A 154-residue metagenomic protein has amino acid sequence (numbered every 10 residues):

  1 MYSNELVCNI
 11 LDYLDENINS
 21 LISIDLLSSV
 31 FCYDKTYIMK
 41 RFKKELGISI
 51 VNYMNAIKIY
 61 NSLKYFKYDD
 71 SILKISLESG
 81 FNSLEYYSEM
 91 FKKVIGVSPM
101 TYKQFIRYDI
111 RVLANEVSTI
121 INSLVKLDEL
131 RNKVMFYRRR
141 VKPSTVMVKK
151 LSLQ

Functional and structural regions predicted by a protein language model:
M1-Y2, S49, E89-L153: …primarily DNA-binding HTH/wHTH and HhH modules…
C8-E16, L21, D25, K44-N82 (+1 more regions): Terminal helix-turn-helix DNA-binding modules in bacterial transcription factors
V30, D34-K35, N82-L84: Short coil turns linking two alpha-helices in DNA-binding domains
V30, E45, E78, K93-V94: Residues at alpha-helix termini
I38, F42, Y86-Y87, F91: Short hydrophobic/aromatic patch on the recognition helix
